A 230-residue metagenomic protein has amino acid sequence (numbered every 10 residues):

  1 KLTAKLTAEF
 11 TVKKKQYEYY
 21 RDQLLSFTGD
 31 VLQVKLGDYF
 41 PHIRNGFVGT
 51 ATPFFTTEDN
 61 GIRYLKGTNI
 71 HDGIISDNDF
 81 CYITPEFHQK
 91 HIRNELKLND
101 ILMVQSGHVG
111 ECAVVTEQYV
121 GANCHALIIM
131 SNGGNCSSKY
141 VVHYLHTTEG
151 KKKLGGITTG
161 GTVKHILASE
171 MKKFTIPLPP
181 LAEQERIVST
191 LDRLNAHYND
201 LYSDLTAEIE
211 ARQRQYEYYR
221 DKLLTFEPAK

Functional and structural regions predicted by a protein language model:
K1-E18, V141, K172-Q213: Amphipathic alpha-helical segments
T3, V31, L36, I62 (+5 more regions): Short, structured motif recognition centered on aromatic/hydrophobic residues
E9-F27, T57, V120-N123, N195 (+1 more regions): Short amphipathic alpha-helical linker/capping segments at the junctions of internal repeats and modular domains
S26-F47, E208, Y219: Non-catalytic DNA-recognition/assembly elements of restriction-modification systems
Y39-P53, T68-L98: Sequence-specific dsDNA recognition surfaces
K66-G67, I92-H146: A short beta-sheet element
Q105, G121-I128, T159-P180: A short glycine-rich beta-alpha junction/loop motif
E149-K151: Conserved loop->alpha-helix
